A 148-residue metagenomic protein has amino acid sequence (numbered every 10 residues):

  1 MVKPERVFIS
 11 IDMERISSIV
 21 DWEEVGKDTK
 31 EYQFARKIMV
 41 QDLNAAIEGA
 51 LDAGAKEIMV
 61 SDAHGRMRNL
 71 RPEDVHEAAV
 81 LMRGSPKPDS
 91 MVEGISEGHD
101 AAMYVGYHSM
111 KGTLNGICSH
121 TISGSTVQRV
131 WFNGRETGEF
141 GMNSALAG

Functional and structural regions predicted by a protein language model:
V7-V25, A35, M39: N-terminal glycine-rich anion-binding loops that anchor highly charged ligand groups
S10-I11, S61-D62, A102-Y107: Short beta-strand segments
S17, M67-L70, M110-G116: Short, well-ordered, mixed-charge alpha-helical segments that flank or form enzyme active sites
D21-F34, H120-F132: A solvent-exposed, charged loop/short amphipathic helix patch at secondary-structure junctions
K30, F34-S61, M67: Alpha/propeptide regions of enzymes that mature by internal proteolysis
G65, N69-A78: Glycine-rich loop at the start of a catalytic domain that most often binds anionic cofactors/ligands
V75-I95: A glycine-rich helix N-cap at a beta->alpha junction
M91-A147: Internal, conserved structured core segments that host functional sites
